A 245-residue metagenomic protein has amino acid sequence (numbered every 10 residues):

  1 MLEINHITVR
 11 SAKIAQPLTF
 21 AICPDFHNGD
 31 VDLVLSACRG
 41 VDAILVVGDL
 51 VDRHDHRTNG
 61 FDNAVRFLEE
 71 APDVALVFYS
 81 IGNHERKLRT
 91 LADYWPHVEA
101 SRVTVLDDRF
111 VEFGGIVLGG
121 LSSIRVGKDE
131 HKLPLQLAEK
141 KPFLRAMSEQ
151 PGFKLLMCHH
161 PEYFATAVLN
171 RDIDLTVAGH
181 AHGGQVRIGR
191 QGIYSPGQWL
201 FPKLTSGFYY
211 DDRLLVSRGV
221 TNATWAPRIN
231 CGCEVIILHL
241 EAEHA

Functional and structural regions predicted by a protein language model:
M1-T19, H27: Acidic, histidine-bearing metal-coordination/catalytic regions of metal-dependent phosphoesterases
P17-H27, G115-R125, L155-H159, R213-R218: Active-site-proximal beta-strand elements of phosphoester/diester hydrolases
F20-N28, L50-D62, E85-A92, V126-L135 (+2 more regions): Acidic/histidine-rich helix-loop elements that form or flank divalent-metal/phosphate-binding sites at the catalytic
I22-P24, I44-D49, V77-N83, L106-D108 (+3 more regions): Active-site neighborhood of phospho(di)ester-bond hydrolases with catalytic His/Asp-centered motifs
G29-G114: Core catalytic region of metal-dependent phosphoesterases/phosphodiesterases, especially metallo-beta-lactamase-like
D73-V77, G152, I173, D211-D212: A short helix->loop->beta-strand "cap" motif at the edges of active sites that frequently abuts
A100-S101, G114-C158, F164-A165, R228-I229: Binuclear metal-dependent hydrolase catalytic cores centered on His/Asp/Glu-rich metal-binding motifs
P161-H239: Conserved beta-sheet core of the metallophosphoesterase superfamily
